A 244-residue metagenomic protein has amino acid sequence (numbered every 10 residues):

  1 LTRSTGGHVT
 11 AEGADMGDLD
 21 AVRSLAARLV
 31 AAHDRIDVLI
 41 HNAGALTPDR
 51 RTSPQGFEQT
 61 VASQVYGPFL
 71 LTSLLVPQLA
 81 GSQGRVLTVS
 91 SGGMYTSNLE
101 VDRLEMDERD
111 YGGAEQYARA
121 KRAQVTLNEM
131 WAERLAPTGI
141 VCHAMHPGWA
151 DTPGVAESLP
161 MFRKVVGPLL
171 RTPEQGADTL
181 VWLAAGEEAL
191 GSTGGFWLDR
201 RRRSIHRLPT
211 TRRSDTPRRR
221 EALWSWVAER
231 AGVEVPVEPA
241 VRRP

Functional and structural regions predicted by a protein language model:
S4-V9, R28-H41, T47-T52: A glycine-rich helix->loop->beta "capping" turn within Rossmann-like NAD(P)(H)-dependent oxidoreductase domains
A11-A27: The beta1-alpha1 cofactor-binding region of Rossmann-like NAD(H)/NADP(H)-dependent oxidoreductases
A27, N98, R212-P244: Non-catalytic terminal and boundary segments that flank Rossmann-like NAD(P)-dependent oxidoreductase
G44-P54, E58-V61, A80-G139, H146-L169: Catalytic loop of short-chain dehydrogenase/reductase
T72-S73, E129: A short, exposed helix-loop element centered on a Lys and neighboring polar residues
A120, V166-L208, P217-S225, E229: C-terminal helical subdomain
